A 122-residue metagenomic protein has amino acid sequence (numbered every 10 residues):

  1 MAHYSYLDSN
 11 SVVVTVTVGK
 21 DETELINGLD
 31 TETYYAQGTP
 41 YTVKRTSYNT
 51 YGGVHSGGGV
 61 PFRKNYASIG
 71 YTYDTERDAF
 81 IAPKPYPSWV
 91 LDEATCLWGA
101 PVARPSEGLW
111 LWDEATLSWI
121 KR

Functional and structural regions predicted by a protein language model:
M1-R122: Interaction-interface detector
